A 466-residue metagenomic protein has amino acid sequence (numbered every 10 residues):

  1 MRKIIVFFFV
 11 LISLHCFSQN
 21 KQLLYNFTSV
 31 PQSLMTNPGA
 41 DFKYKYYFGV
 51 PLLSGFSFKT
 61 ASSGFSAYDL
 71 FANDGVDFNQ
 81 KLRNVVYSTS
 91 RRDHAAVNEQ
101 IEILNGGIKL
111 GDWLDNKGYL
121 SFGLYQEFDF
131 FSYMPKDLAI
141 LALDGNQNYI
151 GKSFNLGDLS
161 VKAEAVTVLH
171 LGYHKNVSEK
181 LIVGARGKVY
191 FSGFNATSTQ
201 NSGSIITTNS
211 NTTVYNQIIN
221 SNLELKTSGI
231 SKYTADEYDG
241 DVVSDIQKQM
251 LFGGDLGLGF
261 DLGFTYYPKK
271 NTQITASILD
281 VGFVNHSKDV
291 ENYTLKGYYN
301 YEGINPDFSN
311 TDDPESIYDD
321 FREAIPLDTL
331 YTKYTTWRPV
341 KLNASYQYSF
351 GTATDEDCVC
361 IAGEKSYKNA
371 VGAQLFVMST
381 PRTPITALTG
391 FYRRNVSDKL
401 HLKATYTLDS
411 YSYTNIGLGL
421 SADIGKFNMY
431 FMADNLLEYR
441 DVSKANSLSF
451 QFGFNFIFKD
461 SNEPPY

Functional and structural regions predicted by a protein language model:
M1-L23: Bacterial Sec-dependent N-terminal signal peptides
Q19-Y466: Subset of outer-membrane beta-barrel
